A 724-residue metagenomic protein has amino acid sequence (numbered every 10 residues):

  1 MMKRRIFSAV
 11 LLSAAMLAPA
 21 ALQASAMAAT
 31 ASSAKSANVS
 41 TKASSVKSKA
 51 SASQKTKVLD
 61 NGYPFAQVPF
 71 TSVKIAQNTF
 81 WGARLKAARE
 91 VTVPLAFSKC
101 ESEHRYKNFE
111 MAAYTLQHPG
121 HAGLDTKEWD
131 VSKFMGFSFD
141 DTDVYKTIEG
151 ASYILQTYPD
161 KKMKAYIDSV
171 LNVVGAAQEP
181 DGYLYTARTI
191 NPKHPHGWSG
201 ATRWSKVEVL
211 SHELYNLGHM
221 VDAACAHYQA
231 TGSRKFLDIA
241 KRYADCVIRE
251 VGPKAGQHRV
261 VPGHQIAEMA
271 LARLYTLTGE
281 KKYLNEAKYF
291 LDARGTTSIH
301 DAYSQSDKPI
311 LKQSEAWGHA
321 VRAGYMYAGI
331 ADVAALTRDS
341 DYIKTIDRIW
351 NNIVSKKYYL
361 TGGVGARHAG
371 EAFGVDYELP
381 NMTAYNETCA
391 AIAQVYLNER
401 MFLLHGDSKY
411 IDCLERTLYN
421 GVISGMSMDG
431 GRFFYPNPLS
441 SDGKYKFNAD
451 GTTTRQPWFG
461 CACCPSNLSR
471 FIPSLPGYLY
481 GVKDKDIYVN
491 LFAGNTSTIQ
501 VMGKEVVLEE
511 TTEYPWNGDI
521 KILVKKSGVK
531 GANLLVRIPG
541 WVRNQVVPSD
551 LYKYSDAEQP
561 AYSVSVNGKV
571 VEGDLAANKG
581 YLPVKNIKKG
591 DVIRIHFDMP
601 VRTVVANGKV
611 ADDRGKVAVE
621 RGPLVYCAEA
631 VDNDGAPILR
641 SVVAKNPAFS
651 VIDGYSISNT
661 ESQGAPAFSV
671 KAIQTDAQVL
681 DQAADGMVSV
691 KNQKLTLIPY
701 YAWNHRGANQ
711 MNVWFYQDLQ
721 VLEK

Functional and structural regions predicted by a protein language model:
M1-L11: Bacterial N-terminal signal peptides that target proteins for export
L11-A20: Bacterial N-terminal signal peptides
A21-K35: Sec-dependent signal peptide cleavage junction
Q54-K161, A165, P195-A230, Q265-K282 (+4 more regions): Aromatic (Trp/Tyr) and acidic
P159, G175-E179, G232, I248-G252 (+6 more regions): Helix-capping and short linker residues that terminate individual alpha-solenoid repeat units
C246, V251, H258, G263-T297: Solenoidal tandem-repeat scaffolds enriched in leucines and small polar residues
Y303, K357-D376: Flexible glycine/proline-rich, aromatic-decorated loop/lid segments
I346, D412-N420, G425-L523, R543-K569 (+2 more regions): C-terminal beta-rich recognition modules with glycine/proline-rich loops and embedded aromatic residues
